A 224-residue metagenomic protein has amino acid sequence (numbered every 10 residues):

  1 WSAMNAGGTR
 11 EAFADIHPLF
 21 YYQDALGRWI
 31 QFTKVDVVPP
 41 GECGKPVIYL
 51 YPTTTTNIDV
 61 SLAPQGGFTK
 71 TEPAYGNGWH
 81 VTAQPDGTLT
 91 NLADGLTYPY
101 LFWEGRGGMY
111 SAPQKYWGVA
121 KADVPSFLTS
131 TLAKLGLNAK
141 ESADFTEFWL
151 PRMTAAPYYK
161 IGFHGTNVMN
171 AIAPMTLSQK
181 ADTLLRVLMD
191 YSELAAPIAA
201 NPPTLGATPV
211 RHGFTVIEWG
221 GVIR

Functional and structural regions predicted by a protein language model:
W1-R224: Protease-labile, long low-complexity intrinsically disordered regions enriched in Pro/Ser/Thr
